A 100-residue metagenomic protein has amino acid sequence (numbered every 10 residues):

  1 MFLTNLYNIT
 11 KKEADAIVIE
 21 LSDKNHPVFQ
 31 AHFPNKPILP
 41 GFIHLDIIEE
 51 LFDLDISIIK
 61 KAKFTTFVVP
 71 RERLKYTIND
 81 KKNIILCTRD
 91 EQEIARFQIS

Functional and structural regions predicted by a protein language model:
M1-N35: Catalytic strand-loop segment that frames the active site of acyl-thioester-processing enzymes
K12, N79-S100: HotDog/MaoC-like acyl-thioester-processing domains
V18, K75-T77, I84: Beta-strand secondary-structure signal
L21-S22, F64, I99: Hydrophobic residues in beta-strands and at strand termini
F33-P37, K63-F64: Short, glycine/charged-rich beta-strand-loop motifs at protein surfaces that mediate ligand recognition and catalysis
I38-I56: Active-site helix/loop of acyl-thioester processing domains in fatty-acid/polyketide metabolism, spanning hotdog-fold
I58-N79: Active-site beta-strand->loop segment that positions catalytic residues and contacts the acyl thioester
